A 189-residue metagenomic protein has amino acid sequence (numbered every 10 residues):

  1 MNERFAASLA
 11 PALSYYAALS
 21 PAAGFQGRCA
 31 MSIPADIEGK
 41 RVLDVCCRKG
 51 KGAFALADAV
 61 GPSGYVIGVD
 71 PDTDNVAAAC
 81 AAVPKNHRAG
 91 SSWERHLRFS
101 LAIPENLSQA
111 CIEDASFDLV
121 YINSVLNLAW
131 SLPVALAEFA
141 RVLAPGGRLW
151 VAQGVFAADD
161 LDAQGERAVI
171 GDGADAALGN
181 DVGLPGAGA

Functional and structural regions predicted by a protein language model:
A12-R41, K51-A55, A59: Conserved alpha-helix/loop element of class I SAM-dependent methyltransferases that forms part of the SAM/SAH-binding
R41-D44, R48-S108: Class I SAM-dependent methyltransferase SAM/SAH-binding core
G61, A129-W130, L143-A144: Helix-to-beta-strand junctions that scaffold the AdoMet/dcAdoMet cofactor pocket in Class I SAM-dependent enzymes
E105-V120: A short acidic, Gly/Pro-enriched loop at the edge of an enzyme's catalytic core that lines a small-molecule cofactor
D118-L132: A short SAM/SAH-binding and catalytic strip from SAM-dependent methyltransferases
P133-R148: A short glycine-rich, Lys/Arg-flanked "PGG" loop and its adjoining helix->strand segment in the class I
R148-G173: Conserved class I S-adenosyl-L-methionine
A177-A189: Short alpha-helix
